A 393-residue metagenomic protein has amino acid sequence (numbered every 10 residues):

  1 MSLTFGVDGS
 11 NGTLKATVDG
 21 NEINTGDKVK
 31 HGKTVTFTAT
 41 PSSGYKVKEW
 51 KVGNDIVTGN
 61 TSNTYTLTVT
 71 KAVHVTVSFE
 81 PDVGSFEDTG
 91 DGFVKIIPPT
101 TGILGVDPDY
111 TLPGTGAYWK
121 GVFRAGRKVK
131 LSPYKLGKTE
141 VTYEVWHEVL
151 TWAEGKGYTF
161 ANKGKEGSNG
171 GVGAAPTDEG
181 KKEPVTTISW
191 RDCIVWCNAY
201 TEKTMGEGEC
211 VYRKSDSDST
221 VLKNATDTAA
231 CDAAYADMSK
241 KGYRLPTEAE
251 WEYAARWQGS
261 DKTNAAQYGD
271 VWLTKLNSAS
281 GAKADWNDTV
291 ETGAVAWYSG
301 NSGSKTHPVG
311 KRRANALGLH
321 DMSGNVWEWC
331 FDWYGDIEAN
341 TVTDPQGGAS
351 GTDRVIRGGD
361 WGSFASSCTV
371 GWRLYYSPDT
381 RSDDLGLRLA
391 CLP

Functional and structural regions predicted by a protein language model:
M1-V7, T61-V83: Conserved "repeat-terminator" motif of extracellular CCP/Sushi domains
V7, L14-V18, V47-N54: Change to "...patches in solvent-exposed regions of secreted, membrane-anchored, or virion-exposed structural
S10, T17-Y45, V69: Extracellular modular ligand-binding repeats in secreted and cell-surface proteins
K33-N60, E144-V145: Surface-exposed interfaces of beta-sheet-rich extracellular modules
V35, N63-L67, V73, E183 (+1 more regions): Short strand-edge motifs at loop-to-beta-strand transitions and within beta-strands of extracellular beta-rich domains
S85-K163, P184-E202, A254, S323-G324: A short glycine-rich, aromatic-capped structural motif
D192-V370: Functional-site microenvironments in short loops/helix caps that host divalent-cation chemistry
R381-P393: Short, structured beta-strand segments at or near domain termini in extracellular proteins/domains
